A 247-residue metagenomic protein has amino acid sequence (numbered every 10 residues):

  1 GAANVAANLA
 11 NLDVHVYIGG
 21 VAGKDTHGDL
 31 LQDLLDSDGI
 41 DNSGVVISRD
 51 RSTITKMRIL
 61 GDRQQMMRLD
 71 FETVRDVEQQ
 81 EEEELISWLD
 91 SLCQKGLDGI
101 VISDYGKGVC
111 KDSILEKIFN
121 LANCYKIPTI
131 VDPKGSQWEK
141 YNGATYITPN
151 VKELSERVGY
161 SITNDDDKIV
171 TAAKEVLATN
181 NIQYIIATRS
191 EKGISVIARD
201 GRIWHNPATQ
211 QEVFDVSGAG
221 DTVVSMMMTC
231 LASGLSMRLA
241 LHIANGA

Functional and structural regions predicted by a protein language model:
G1-T55: Substrate-binding N-lobe of the ribokinase-like
Y17-V21, G44, G99-V101, I130 (+1 more regions): A structural signal for isolated positions on well-ordered beta-strands in alpha/beta enzyme cores
V45-R51, R58-K95: Conserved phosphate-binding/catalytic loop of the ribokinase/pfkB sugar-kinase fold
L92-V109: Short acidic, glycine-rich surface-loop motifs adjacent to enzyme active sites
V101-I102, I118, T129-V131, Q137-K140 (+3 more regions): Extended, hydrophobic alpha-helical segments in both membrane/secreted and soluble proteins
K107-I203: Conserved phosphate/ATP/ADP-binding segment of small-molecule kinases
N180-Q183, T209-A247: Conserved post-catalytic alpha-helical subdomain immediately downstream of the catalytic base and nucleotide-binding
